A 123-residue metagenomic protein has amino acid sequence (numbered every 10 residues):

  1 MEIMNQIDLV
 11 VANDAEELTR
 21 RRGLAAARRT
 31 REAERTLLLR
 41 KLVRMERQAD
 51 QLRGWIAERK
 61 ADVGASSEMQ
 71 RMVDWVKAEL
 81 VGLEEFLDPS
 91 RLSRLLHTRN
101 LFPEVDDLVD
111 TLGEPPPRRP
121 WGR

Functional and structural regions predicted by a protein language model:
M1-R123: Long, charge-dense low-complexity segments
